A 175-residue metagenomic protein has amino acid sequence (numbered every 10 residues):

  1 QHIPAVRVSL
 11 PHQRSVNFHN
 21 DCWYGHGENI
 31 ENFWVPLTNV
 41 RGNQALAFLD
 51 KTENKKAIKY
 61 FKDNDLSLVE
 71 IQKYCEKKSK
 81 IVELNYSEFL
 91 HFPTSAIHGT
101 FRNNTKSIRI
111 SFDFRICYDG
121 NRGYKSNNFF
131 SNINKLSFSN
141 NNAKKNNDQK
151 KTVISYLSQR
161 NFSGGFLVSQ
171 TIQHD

Functional and structural regions predicted by a protein language model:
Q1-L46: Conserved double-stranded beta-helix
Q1-R7, L49, D65-Q72: Short low-complexity stretches enriched in small and charged residues
L10, L37, D50-T52, I116-Y118: Residue-level signal for short segments within beta-strands and strand-turn junctions of well-structured beta-sheet
S15-N20, N29, N43-D50, A57-F61 (+2 more regions): A short secondary-structure junction signal
N54-D175: Conserved double-stranded beta-helix
